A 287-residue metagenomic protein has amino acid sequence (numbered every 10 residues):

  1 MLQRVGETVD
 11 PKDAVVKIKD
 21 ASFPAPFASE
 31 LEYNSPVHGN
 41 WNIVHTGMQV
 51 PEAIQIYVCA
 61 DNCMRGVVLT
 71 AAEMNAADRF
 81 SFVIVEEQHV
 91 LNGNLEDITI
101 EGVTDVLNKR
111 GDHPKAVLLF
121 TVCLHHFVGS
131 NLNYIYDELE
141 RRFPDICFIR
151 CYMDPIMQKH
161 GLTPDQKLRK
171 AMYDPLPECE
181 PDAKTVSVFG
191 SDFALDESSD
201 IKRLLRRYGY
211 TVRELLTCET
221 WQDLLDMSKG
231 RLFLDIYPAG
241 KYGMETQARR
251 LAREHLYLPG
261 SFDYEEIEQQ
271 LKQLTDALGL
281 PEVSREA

Functional and structural regions predicted by a protein language model:
M1-A287: An N-terminal assembly and electron-transfer interface module characteristic of large anaerobic redox and radical
